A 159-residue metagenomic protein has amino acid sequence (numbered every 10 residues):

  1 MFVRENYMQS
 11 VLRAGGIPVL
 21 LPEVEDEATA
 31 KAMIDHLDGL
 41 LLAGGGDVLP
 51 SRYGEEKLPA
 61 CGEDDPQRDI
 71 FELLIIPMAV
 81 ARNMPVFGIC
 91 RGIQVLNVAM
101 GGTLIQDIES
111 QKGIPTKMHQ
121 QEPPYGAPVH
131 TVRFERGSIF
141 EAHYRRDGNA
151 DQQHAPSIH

Functional and structural regions predicted by a protein language model:
M1-F87, V98-M100, I105, E109-R145 (+1 more regions): N-terminal beta1-alpha1 cap of cysteine-dependent amidohydrolase-like domains
C90: Conserved G/P- and acidic residue-centered "switch" motifs that form tight phosphate/ATP-binding loops in soluble
I93: The feature captures the ABC ATPase H-loop/switch
A150: Conserved binding/recognition cores within well-folded domains
